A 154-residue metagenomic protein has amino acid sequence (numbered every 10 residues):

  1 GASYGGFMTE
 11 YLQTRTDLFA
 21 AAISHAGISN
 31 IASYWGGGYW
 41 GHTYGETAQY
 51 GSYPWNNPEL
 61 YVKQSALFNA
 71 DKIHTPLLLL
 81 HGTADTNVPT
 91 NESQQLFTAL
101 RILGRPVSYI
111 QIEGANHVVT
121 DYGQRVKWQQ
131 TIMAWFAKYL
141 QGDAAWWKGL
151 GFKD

Functional and structural regions predicted by a protein language model:
A2-D154: Active-site-proximal cap/loop segments of hydrolase catalytic domains
